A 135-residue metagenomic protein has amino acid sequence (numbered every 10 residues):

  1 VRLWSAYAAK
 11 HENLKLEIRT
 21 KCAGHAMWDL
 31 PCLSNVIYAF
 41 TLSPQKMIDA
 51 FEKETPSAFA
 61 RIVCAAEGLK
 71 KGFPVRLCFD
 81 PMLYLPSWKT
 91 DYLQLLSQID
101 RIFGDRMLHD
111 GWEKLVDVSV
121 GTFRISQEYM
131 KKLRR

Functional and structural regions predicted by a protein language model:
V1-C64, P74-C78, L115-T122: Core AdoMet radical
R61-Y129: Conserved C-terminal portion of the radical SAM core fold that forms the substrate/S-adenosylmethionine-binding
K131-R135: Acidic, Ser/Thr-rich peripheral helices and adjacent loops at domain boundaries
